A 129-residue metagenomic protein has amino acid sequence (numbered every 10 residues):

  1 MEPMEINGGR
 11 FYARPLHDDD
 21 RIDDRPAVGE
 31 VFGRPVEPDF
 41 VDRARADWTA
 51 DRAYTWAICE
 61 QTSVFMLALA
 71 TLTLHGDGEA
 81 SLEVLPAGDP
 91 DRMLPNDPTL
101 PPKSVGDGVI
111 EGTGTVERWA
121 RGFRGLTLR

Functional and structural regions predicted by a protein language model:
M1-S104, G108-R129: GNAT-family acyltransferases
